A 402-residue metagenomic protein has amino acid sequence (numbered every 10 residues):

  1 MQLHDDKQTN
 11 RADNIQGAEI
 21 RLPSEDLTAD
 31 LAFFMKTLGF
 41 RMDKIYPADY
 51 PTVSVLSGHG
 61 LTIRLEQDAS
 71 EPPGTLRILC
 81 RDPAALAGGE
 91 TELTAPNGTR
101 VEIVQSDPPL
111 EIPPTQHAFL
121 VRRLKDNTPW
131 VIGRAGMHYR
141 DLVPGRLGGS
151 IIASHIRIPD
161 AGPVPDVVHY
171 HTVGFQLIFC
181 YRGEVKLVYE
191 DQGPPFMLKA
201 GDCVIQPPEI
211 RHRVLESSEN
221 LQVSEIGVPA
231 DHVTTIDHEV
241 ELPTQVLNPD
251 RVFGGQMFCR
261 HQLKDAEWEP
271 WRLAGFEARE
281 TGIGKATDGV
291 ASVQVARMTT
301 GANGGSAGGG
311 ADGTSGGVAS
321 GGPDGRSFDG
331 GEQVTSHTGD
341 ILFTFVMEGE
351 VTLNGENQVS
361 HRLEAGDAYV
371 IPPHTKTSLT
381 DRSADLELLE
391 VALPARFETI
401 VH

Functional and structural regions predicted by a protein language model:
Q2-A29, L76, I103-V131, G136 (+2 more regions): N-terminal beta-strand motif that seeds the catalytic metal site of vicinal oxygen chelate
A12-N14, R21-T62, I132-M137, V143-D160 (+6 more regions): Core segments of cupin and vicinal oxygen chelate
I15-D26, S54-L61, E66-T99, V173-G183 (+1 more regions): Vicinal oxygen chelate
F40-G74, V101-I103, G145-R146, S150-D160 (+4 more regions): Conserved short beta-strand elements that form part of the metal-binding/catalytic scaffold of enzyme active sites
Y50, T128-F175, A266-T335, D340: A short glycine-rich, His/Asp/Glu-containing loop-to-beta-strand
L56-H59, L93-P96, P144, E216-S217 (+2 more regions): Active-site beta-strand termini and strand-to-loop segments that position acidic
L61-I63, V164, Q176-I178, G183-V188 (+6 more regions): Short beta-strand segments in beta-sandwich/barrel cores
D191-E209, N357-T375: Short acidic-glycine-tyrosine-enriched beta hairpin
